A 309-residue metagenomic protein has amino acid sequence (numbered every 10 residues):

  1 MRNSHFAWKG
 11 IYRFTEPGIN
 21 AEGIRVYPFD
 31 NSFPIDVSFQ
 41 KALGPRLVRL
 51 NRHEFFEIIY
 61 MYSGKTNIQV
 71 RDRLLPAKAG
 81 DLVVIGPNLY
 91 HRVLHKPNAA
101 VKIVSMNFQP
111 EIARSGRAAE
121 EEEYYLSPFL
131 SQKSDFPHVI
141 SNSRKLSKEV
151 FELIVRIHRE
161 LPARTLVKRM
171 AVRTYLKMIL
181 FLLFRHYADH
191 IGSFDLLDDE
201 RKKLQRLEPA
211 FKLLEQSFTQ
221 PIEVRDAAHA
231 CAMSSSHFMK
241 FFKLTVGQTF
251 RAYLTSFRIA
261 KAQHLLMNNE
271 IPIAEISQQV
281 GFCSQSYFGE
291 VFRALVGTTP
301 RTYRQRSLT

Functional and structural regions predicted by a protein language model:
R2-F39, Y90-R159, D189-H190: A hydrophobic/aromatic-rich effector-binding and dimerization subdomain of bacterial HTH-type transcriptional regulators
D36-H53: Conserved short histidine dyad/triad with adjacent acidic residue
N51-I68, V84: Short, conserved beta-strand element in jelly-roll/cupin
Y62, F151-P162, F211, E215-F218 (+1 more regions): Regular secondary-structure segments
D72-G86: Short acidic-glycine-tyrosine-enriched beta hairpin
E123, S147, F151, R169 (+4 more regions): Short, structured helix-loop boundary elements
S141-L196, P209: An amphipathic alpha-helical interaction segment
F181-D189, K203, P209-A260, I271 (+1 more regions): Basic/polar phosphate-binding segments, predominantly the helix-turn-helix DNA-binding elements of transcriptional
